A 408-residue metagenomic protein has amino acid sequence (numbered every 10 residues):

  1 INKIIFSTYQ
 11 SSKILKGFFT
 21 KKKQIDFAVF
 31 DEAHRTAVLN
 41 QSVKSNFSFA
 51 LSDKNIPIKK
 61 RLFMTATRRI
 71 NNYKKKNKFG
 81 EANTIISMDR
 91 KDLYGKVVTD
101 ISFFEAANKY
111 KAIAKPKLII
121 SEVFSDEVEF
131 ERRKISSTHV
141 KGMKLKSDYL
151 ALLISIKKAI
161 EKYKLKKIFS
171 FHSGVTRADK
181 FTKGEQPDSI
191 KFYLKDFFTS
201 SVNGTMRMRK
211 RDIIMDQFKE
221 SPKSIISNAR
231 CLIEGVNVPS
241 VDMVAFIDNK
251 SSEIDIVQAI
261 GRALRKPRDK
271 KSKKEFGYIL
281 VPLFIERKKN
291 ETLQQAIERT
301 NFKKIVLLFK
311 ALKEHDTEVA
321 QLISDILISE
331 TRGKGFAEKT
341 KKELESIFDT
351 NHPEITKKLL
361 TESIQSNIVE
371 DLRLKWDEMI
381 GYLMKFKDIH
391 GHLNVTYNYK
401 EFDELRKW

Functional and structural regions predicted by a protein language model:
I1-I5, I14-K16, K23-Q24, S42-N46 (+3 more regions): Conserved C-terminal RecA-like helicase domain
I5-T8, K59-A66, I225-N228: Structural recognition of the conserved hydrophobic beta-strand(s) that form the central parallel beta-sheet of P-loop
Q10-K13, H34-R35, A66-N71, V123-D126 (+5 more regions): Conserved nucleotide-binding/hydrolysis micro-motifs of P-loop NTPases
T20-F63, R69: SF2 helicase catalytic motif II
I70-M88: Short regulatory helix/loop adjacent to the ATP-binding pocket of P-loop NTPases
D92-G174: Conserved interdomain linker/interface between the two RecA-like ATPase lobes of SF2 helicase motors
N203-L322: Conserved RecA-like P-loop NTPase helicase motor core
F336-W408: IQ-motif-like calmodulin-binding regions
